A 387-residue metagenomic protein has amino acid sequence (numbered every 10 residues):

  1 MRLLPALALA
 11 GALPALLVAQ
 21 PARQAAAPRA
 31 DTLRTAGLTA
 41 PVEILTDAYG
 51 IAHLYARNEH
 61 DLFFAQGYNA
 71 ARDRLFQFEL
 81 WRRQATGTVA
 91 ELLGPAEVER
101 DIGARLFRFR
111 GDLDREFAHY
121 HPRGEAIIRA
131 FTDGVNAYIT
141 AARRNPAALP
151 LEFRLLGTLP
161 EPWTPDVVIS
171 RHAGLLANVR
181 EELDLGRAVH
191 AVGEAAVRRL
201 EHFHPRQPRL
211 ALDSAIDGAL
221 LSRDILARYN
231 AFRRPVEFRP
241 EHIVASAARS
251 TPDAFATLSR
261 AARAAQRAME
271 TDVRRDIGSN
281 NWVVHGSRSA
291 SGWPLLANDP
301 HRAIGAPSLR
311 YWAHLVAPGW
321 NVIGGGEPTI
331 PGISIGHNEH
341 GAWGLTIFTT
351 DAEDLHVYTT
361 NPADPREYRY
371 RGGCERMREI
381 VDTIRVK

Functional and structural regions predicted by a protein language model:
P5-L16: Bacterial N-terminal signal peptides
A15-T32, A262-R263, L309-A313, P362-D364: Short, basic/low-complexity N-terminal boundary segments at the transition from targeting/disordered tails
A22-L295, P300: Substrate-recognition/specificity elements adjacent to catalytic centers across diverse enzyme folds
A26, T35-L38, R275-I277, P318 (+2 more regions): Short solvent-exposed loop/turn micro-motifs enriched in small/polar/acidic residues
Y55, L62-A65, H172, A177 (+6 more regions): Short helix/loop capping segments that flank catalytic or ligand/cofactor-binding pockets
M269-R275, P300-A303, P307-G324, I330: A conserved hydrophobic secondary-structure block that centers on an alpha-helix together with its immediately flanking
N321-K387: Compact, glycine/acidic-enriched structural inserts
